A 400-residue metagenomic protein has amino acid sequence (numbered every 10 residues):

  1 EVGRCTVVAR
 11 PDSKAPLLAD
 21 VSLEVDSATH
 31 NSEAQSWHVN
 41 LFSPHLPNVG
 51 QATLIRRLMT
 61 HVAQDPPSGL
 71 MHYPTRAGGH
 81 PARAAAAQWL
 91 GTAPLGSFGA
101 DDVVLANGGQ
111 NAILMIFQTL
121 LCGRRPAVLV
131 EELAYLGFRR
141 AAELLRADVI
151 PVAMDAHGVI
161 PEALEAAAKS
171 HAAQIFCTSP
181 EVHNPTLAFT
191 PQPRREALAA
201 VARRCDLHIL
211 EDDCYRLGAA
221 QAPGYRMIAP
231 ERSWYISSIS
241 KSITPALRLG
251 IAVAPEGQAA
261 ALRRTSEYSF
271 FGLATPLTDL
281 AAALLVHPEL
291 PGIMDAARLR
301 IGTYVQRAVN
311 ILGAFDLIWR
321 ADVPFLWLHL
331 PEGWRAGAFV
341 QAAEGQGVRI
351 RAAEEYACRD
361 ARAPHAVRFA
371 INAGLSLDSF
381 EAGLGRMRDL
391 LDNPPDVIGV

Functional and structural regions predicted by a protein language model:
E1-H61, E267-L273, A296, R300-T303 (+7 more regions): N-terminal basic, amphipathic alpha-helical segments
I55, W234-R298, N393-D396: Conserved core segment of the aminotransferase class I/II
G69-C205, R216-W234, D392-G399: Conserved core of the PLP fold type I
Q110-N111, A361-A366: A short, glycine/Asx- and small/polar-enriched loop/turn that sits immediately N-terminal to a beta-strand
V130, P151, I209-E211, A281 (+1 more regions): Hydrophobic residues in well-ordered beta-strands that form the structural core
V253, W327-H329, A370-N372: Short hydrophobic/aromatic beta-strand micro-patches that form the beta-sheet surface supporting nucleotide- or nucleic
R298-V309, L317-H329, A342: Conserved glycine-rich beta-strand-loop-beta hairpin in the small C-terminal domain of fold type I
